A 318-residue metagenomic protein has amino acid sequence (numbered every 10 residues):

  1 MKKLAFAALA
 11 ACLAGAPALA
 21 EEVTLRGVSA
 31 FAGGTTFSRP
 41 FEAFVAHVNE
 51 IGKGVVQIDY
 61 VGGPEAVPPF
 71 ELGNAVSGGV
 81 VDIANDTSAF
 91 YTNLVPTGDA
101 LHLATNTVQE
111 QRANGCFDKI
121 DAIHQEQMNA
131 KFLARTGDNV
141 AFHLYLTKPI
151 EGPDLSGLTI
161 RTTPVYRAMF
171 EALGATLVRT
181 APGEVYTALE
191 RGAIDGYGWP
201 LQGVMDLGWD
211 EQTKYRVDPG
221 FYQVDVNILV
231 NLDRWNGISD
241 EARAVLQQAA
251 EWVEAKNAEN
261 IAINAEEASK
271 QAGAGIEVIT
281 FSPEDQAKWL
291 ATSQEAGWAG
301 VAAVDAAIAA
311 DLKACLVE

Functional and structural regions predicted by a protein language model:
L4-A14: Sec-dependent N-terminal signal peptides
F6, E21-E110, Q125-E318: N-terminal secretory/targeting leader peptides
G15-A20: Sec/Tat signal peptide C-region and signal peptidase I cleavage site
G115-N129: Hinge/lid segment of periplasmic solute-binding proteins
